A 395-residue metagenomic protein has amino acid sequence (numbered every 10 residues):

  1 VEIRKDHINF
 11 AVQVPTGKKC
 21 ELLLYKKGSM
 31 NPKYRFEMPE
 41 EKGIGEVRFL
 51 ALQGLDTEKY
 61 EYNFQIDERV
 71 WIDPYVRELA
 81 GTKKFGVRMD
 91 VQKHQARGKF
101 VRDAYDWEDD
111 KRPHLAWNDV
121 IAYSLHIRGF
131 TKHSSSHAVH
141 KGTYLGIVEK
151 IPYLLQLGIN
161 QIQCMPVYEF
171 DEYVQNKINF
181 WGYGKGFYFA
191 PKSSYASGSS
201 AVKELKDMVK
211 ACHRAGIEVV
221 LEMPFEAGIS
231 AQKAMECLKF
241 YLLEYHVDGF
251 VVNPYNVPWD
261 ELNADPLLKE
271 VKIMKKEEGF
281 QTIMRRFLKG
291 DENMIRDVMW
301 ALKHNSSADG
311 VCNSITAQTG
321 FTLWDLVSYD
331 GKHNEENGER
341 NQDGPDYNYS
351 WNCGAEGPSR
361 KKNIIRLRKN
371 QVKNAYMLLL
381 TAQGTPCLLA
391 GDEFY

Functional and structural regions predicted by a protein language model:
V1-K5, K33, K42-S124, K132-S135: The feature marks proteins involved in alpha-glucan
D6-F10: Structural beta-strand segments of beta-rich domains
Q13-K19: Short proline/glycine-enriched turn/loop motifs at strand-loop junctions of beta-rich domains
D90-H94, H246, P258-Y395: Conserved alpha/beta catalytic core and glycan-binding cleft of carbohydrate-active enzymes
I121-Y123, I162-C164, V219-L221, F250 (+3 more regions): Hydrophobic faces of well-ordered beta-strands that scaffold small-molecule active sites in alpha/beta enzyme cores
S136-T143, F170-R214, A227-E244, E336-G357: Aromatic- and acidic-residue-enriched carbohydrate-binding clefts of CAZyme catalytic domains
E149-F170, E244: Catalytic domains of carbohydrate-active enzymes, especially glycoside hydrolases
K203-E204, A211-E278: Active-site neighborhood of glycoside hydrolase catalytic domains
